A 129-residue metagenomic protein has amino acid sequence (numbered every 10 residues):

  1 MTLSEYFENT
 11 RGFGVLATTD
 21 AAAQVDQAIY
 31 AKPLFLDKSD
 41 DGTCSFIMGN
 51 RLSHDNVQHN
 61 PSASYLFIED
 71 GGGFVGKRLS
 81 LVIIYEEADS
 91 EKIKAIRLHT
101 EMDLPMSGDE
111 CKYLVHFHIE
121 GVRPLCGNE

Functional and structural regions predicted by a protein language model:
M1-E129: Binding-site signature for planar aromatic cofactors or substrates
